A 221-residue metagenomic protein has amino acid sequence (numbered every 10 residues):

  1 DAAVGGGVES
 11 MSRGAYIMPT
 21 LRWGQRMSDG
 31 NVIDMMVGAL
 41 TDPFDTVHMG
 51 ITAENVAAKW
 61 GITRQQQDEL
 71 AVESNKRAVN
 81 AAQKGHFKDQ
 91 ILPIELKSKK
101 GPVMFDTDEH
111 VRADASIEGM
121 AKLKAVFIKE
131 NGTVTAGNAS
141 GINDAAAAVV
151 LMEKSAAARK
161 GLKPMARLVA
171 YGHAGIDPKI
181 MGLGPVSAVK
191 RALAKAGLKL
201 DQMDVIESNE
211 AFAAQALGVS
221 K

Functional and structural regions predicted by a protein language model:
D1, S12, L40-H48, A58 (+4 more regions): Active-site pocket-shaping loop/turn-to-helix segments
A2-V56: Flexible glycine-/small-residue-enriched beta->alpha junction loops that bind anionic phosphate/pyrophosphate groups
V4, A53, Q67, M120 (+5 more regions): Conserved small-residue
S12-A15, A53, A57-W60, R64 (+7 more regions): Structural signal for hydrophobic packing residues in well-ordered secondary-structure cores of soluble enzyme domains
R13-P19, F105-D106, K179-M181: Short acidic, glycine/serine/threonine-rich loops at helix termini
Q66-R159: N-terminal extracellular/periplasmic Venus flytrap/periplasmic-binding protein-like
N80, A147-A170, V186-K195, E210-K221: Condensing-enzyme catalytic core of the thiolase-fold
